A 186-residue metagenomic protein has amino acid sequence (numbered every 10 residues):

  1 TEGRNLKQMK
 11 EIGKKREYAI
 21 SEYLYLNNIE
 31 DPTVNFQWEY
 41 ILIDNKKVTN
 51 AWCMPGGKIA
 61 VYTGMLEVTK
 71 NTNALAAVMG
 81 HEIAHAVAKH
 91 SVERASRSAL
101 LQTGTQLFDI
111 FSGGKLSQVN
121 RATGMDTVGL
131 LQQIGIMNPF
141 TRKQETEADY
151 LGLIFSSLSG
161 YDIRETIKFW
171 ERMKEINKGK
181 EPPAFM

Functional and structural regions predicted by a protein language model:
T1-T105, S112-K115, I154, L158-S159 (+1 more regions): Peri-catalytic and regulatory segments of divalent metal-dependent proteins
R4, R16, R94-R97, R121 (+3 more regions): Arginine residue identity/basic-tract feature
T103-T105, T127, L131, R164-G179: Acidic helix/loop microenvironments that form the catalytic cleft of cell-wall polysaccharide enzymes
G114-E165: Metalloprotease/metallohydrolase-associated module, dominated by Zn2+-dependent proteases
